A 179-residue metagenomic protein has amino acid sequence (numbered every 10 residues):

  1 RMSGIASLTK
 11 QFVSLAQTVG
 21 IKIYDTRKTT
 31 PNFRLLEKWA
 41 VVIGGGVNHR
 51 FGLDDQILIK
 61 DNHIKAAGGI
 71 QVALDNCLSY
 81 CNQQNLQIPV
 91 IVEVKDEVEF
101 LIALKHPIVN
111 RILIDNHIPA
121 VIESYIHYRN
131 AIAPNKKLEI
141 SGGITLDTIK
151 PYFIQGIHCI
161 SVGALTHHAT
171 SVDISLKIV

Functional and structural regions predicted by a protein language model:
R1-I91, V98-H106, R111, E123 (+5 more regions): Acidic/glycine-rich phosphate/pyrophosphate-binding loops and surrounding catalytic core that coordinate Mg2+
D96-E97, T145: Helix N-cap/beta->alpha junction signal
N116, G142, A164: Short secondary-structure boundary segments
I118-V121: Nucleotide-binding motor/catalytic cores of P-loop/tubulin-like NTPases across gene-expression machines
N130-A133: Conserved phosphotransfer cores of two-component systems
K136-D147: Small/polar glycine-rich anion-binding or flexible loop at a beta-alpha turn
S175-V179: Active-site loop ensemble at the mouth of alpha/beta enzyme cores that anchors a bound cofactor
